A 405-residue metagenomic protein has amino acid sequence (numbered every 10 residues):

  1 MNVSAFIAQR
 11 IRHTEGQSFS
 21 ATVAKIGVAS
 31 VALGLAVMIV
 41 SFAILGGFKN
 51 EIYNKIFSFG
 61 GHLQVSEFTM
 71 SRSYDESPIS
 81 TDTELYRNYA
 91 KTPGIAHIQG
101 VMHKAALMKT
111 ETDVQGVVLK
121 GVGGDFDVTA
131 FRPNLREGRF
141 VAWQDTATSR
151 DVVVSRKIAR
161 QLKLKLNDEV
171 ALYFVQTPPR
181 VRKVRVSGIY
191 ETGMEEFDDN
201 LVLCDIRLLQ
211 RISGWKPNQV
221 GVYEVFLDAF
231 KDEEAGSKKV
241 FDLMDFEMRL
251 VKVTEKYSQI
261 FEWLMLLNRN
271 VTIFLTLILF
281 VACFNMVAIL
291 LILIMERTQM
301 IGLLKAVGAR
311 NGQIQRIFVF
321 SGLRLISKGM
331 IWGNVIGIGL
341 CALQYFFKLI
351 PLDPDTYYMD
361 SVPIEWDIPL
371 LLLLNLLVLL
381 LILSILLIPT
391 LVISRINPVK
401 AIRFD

Functional and structural regions predicted by a protein language model:
S20-G46, M265-M300, L323-W332, L380-S384: Hydrophobic alpha-helical transmembrane segments of multi-pass inner-membrane transport and secretion
K49-T83: Membrane-interface junction motifs in transport/secretion proteins
P78, T83-N218: A structural signal for hydrophobic secondary-structure junctions, strongest on transmembrane helix-loop-helix units
V175-V271, I278: Mechanotransmission and gating elements of multispan inner-membrane complexes involved in transport and envelope
L291-L293, M300-Q344: Transmembrane alpha-helical interface segments in multi-pass membrane proteins
K328-L374, L387, L391, R395: Short helix-loop junctions at transmembrane helix boundaries
V392-D405: Short cytosolic juxtamembrane segments of multi-pass membrane proteins
